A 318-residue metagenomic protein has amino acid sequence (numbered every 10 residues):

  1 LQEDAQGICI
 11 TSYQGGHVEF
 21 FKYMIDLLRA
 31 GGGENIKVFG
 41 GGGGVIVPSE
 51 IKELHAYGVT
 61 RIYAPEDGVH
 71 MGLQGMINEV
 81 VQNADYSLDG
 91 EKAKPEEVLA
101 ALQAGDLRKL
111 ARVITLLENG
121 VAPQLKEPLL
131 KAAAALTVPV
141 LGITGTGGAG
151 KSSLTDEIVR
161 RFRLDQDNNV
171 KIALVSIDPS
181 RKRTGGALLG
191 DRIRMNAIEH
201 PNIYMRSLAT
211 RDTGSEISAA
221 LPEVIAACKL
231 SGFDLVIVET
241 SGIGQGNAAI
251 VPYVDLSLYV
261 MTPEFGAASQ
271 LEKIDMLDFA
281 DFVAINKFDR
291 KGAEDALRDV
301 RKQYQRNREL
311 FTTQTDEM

Functional and structural regions predicted by a protein language model:
L1-G75: Cofactor-cradling patches in redox/metallo enzymes
Q2, V251, M276-L277: A short, aliphatic-rich alpha-helical micro-motif
Q6-G7, L235, L256, F282: Short, Asp-centered acidic motifs that coordinate Mg2+ and/or phosphate in catalytic or ligand-binding sites
E19-L27, E53, E157, E223 (+2 more regions): Alpha-helical scaffolding segments of alpha/beta enzyme cores, especially the outer helices of TIM-barrel or partial
A30, P48-E50, H55-A100, R211-T213 (+1 more regions): Conserved phosphate-handling catalytic cores of large alpha/beta enzymes
L73-P139: Extreme N-terminal, non-catalytic leader segments that precede Walker-type/kinase nucleotide-binding cores
A101, L117-V138, A149, L154 (+2 more regions): Nucleotide-state-sensitive switch-loop elements of NTP-binding domains
L141-I143: Hydrophobic anchor at the beta1->P-loop junction of P-loop NTPases
